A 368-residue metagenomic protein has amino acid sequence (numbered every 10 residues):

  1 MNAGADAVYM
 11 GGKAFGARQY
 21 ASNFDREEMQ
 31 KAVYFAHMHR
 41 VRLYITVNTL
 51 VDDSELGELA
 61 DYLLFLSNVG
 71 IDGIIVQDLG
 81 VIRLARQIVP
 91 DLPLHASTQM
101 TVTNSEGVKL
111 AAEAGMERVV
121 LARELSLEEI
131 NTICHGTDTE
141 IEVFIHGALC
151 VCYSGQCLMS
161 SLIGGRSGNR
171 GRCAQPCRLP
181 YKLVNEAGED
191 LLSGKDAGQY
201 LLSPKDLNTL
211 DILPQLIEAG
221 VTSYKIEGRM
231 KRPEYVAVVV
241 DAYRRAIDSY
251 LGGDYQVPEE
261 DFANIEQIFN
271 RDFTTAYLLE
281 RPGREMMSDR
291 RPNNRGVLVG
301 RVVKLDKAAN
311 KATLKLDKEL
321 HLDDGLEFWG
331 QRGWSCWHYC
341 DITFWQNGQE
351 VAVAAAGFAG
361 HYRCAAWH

Functional and structural regions predicted by a protein language model:
M1, A7-Y9, A14, H39-T46 (+4 more regions): Surface-exposed amphipathic alpha-helical tracts and adjacent flexible/coil segments at the periphery of soluble enzymes
A14-S105: Active-site beta->alpha loop and helix N-cap motifs at the rims of alpha/beta catalytic domains
